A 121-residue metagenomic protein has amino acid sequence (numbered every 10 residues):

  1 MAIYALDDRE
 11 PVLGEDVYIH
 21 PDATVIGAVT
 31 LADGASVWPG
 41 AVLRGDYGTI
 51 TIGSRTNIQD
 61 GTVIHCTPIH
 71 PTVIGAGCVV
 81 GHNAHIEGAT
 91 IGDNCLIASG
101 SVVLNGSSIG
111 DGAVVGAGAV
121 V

Functional and structural regions predicted by a protein language model:
M1-D16, A28: Terminal amphipathic alpha-helical/low-complexity segments used for targeting or macromolecular assembly
E15, H20-P21, I26-G27, A32-D33 (+12 more regions): Left-handed beta-helix
T49: Phosphate/pyrophosphate-binding betaalpha-module
H70-T72: Glycine-rich strand-loop-strand elements at beta-sheet edges
